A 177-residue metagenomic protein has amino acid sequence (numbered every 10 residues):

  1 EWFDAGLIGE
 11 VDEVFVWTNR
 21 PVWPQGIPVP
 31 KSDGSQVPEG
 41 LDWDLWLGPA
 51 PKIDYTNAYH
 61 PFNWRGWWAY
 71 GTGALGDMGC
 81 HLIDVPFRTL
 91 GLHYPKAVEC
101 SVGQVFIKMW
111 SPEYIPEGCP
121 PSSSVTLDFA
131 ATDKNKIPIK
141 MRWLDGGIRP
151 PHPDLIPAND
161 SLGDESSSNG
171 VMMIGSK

Functional and structural regions predicted by a protein language model:
E1-L45: A contiguous active-site-proximal alpha/beta segment in oxidoreductase catalytic domains
G34-K177: Glycine-rich, aromatic-lined ligand/substrate-binding cores of catalytic and carbohydrate-binding domains
